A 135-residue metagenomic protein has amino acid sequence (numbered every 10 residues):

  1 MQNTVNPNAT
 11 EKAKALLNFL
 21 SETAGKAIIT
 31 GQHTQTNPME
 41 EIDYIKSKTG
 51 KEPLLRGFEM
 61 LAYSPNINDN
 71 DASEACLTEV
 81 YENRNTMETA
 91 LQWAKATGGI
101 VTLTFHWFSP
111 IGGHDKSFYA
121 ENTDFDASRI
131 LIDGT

Functional and structural regions predicted by a protein language model:
M1-Y81: N-terminal module-boundary/linker segments of secreted carbohydrate-active enzymes
L61, N66-T135: Substrate-binding cleft of extracellular glycoside hydrolase catalytic domains
